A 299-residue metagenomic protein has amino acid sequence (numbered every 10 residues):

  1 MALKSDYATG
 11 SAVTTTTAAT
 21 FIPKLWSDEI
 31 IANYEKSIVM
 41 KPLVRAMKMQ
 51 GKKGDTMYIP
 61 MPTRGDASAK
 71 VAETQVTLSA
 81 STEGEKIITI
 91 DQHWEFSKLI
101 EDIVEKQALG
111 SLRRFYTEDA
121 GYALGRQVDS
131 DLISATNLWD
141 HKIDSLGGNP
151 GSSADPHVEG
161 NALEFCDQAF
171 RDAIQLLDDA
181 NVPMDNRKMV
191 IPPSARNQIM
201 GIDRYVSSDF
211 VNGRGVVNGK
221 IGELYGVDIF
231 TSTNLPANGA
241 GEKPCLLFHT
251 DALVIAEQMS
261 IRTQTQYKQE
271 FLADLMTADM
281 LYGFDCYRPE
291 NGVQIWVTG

Functional and structural regions predicted by a protein language model:
A2-L43, M47-D66, E83-I90, Q107 (+2 more regions): Sequence/fold signature of self-assembling virion shell proteins
Y58, R64, V76, E85-R114 (+1 more regions): Structured, hydrophobic secondary-structure cores that serve as assembly/anchoring elements
A69-K70, I199: Residues that scaffold the ATP/ADP-binding catalytic core of kinase and kinase-like folds
V71-A72, G239: Signature of Gram-negative chaperone-usher
A72-S79: Short Gly/aromatic-enriched secondary-structure transition segments
I103-D179, Q294-G299: Alpha-helical scaffold segments that mediate packing/assembly in large oligomeric complexes
E118, R171, Q175, P193 (+3 more regions): Internal, well-ordered alpha-helical scaffold/interface segments that support domain packing or protein-protein contacts
N137-L138, S194-Q198, L235-A237: Short, catalytically relevant binding-site loops at active-site mouths
